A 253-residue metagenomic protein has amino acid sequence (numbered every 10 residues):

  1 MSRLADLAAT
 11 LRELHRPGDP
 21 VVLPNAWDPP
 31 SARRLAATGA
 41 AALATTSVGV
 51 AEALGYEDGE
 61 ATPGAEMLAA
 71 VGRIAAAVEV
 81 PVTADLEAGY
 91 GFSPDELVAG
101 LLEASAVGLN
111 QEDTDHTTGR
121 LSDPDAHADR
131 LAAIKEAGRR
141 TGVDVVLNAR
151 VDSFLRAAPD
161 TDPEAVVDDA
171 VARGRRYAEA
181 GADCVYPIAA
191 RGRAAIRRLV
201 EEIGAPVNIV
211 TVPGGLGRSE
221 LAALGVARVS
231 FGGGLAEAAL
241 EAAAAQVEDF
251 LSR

Functional and structural regions predicted by a protein language model:
M1-N25, P29-A37, L131-V143, S219-A222: N-terminal amphipathic alpha-helix/helix-capping segment at the start of soluble metabolic enzymes
D6-A9, Y56-A84, L121-A149, S153 (+2 more regions): Alpha-helix-loop-beta-strand connector modules within alpha/beta enzyme cores
V22-D28, L43-T45, V82-L86, L109-Q111 (+4 more regions): Hydrophobic faces of well-ordered beta-strands that scaffold small-molecule active sites in alpha/beta enzyme cores
S31-R34, A84, G89-L102, P213-V226: Catalytic cores of alpha/beta
T38-L43, V50, E103-V107, A180-D183 (+2 more regions): Glycine-enriched alpha-helix->loop->beta-strand junction motifs that scaffold or abut catalytic
A42-L68, A88-F92, N110-A126, I134 (+2 more regions): Glycine-rich, proline-tolerant flexible connector loops at the mouths of alpha/beta enzymes
A137-A180: Histidine/lysine/aspartate-rich catalytic loop segments that bind and position anionic ligands
G204-R253: C-terminal alpha-helical cap/extension of soluble enzyme domains
